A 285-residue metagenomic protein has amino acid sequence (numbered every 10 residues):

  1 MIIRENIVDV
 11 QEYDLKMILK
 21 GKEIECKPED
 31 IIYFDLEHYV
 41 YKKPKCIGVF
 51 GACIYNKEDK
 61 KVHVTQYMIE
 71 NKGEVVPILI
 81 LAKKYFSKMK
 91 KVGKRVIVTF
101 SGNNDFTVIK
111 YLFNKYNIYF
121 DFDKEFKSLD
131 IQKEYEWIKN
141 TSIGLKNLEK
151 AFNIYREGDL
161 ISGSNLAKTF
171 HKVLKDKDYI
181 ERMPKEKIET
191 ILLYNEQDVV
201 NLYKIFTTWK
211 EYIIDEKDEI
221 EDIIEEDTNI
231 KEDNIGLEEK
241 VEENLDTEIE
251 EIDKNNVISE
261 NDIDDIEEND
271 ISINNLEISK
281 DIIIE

Functional and structural regions predicted by a protein language model:
M1-D30: N-terminal accessory regions of nucleic-acid-interacting proteins
D30-Y39: Two-metal-ion RNase H-like nuclease active-site motif
H38, K42-K57, K61-E70: RNase H-like nuclease fold core
K45, K110-Y111, T207: Short amphipathic alpha-helical segments
K61-A151: Conserved DEDDh/DEDDy metal-dependent 3′-5′ exonuclease domain
L148-I223: Acidic, Mg2+-coordinating catalytic module of metal-dependent nucleases/exonucleases that use a two-metal-ion mechanism
D215-D227, E232-G236, D246, E260-E285: Acidic catalytic cores of enzymes that act on phosphate-bearing nucleotides/polynucleotides
D253-N255, D265: Intrinsic-disorder-associated, low-complexity terminal segments enriched in Asp/Asn/His/Tyr and depleted of Lys/Arg
